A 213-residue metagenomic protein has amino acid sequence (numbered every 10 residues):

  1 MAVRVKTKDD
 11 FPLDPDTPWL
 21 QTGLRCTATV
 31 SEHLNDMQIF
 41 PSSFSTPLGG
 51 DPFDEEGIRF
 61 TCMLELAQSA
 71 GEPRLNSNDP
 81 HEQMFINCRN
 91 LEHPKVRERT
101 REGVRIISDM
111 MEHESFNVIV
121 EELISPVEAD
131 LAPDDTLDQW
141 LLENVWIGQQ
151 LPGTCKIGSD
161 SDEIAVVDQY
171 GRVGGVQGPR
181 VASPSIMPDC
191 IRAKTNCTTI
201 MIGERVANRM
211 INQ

Functional and structural regions predicted by a protein language model:
M1-E55, R59-E65, E98, I106-V118 (+4 more regions): Mid-to-C-terminal "cap/lid" subdomains and adjacent gly/pro-rich loops that border and regulate access to redox
D9, V30, S45, H81 (+2 more regions): Residues that cap or initiate secondary-structure elements
D14, P94, L131, A193 (+1 more regions): Charge-dense, low-complexity intrinsically disordered segments
M37-H93, E98, I164, Q169-I191: Active-site beta-strand/loop architecture of penicillin-binding DD-peptidases
F40-F44, F60, S115-R192: A glycine-rich dinucleotide-binding beta-alpha-beta segment and adjacent secondary-structure elements that constitute
Q68-W146, P152, I186: Helix-rich C-terminal "cap"/substrate-channel and partner-interaction subdomain that packs against the flavin-binding
D189-R209: A conserved FAD-binding loop/helix module that cradles the flavin
